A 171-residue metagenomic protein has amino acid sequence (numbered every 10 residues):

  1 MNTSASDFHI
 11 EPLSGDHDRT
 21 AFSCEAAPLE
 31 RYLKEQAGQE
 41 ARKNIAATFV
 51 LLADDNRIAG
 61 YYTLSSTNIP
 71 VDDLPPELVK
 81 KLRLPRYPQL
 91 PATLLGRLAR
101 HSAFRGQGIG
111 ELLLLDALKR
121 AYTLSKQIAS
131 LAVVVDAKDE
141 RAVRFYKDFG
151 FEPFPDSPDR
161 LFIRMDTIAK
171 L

Functional and structural regions predicted by a protein language model:
M1-A26: Conserved N-terminal entry element of GNAT/NAT acetyltransferase domains
N44-Y62, I69, P76-L78: Conserved beta-hairpin
A46-V50, Y61, A92, R97 (+1 more regions): Short hydrophobic/aromatic beta-strand element in the GNAT-like acyltransferase core that lines or flanks the acyl-donor
T63-R97: Conserved acyl-donor/pantetheine-binding loop and adjacent beta-alpha core of acyl/acetyltransferases and related
G96-G106: A short, internal acetyl-CoA/4′-phosphopantetheine-binding micro-motif in the GNAT/acyltransferase core
G106-R120: Conserved acetyl-CoA-binding loop-helix of GNAT-fold acetyltransferases
L114, D139-A142, P158-M165: Short glycine/proline-centered loop/turn elements that form peptide/ligand docking sites
Y122, I128-A129, D136-D156: Conserved active-site alpha-helix within GNAT-family acetyltransferase domains
